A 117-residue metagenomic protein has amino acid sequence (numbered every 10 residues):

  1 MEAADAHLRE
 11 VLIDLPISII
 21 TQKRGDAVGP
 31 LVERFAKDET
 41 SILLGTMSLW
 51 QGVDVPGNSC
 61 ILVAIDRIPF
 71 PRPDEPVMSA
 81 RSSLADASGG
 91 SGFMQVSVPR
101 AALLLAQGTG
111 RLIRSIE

Functional and structural regions predicted by a protein language model:
M1-E117: ASCE RecA-like P-loop NTPase motor cores that couple ATP hydrolysis to mechanical translocation on nucleic acids
